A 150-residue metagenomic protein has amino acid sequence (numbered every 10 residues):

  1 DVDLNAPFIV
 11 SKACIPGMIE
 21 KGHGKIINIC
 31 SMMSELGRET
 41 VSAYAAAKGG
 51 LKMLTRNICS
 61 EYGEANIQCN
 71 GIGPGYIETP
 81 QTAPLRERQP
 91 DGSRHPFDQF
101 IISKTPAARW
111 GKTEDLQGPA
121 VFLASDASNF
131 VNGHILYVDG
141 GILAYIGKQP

Functional and structural regions predicted by a protein language model:
S11, A47, T55: Active-site helix of classical SDR
P16, S60-E64, N129: Alpha-helical segment proximal to the catalytic Tyr-Lys
S31: Residue(s) in the substrate-gating loop at a strand-loop-helix junction that position the organic substrate next
L36, V121, N132-P150: Short C-terminal tail/terminal secondary-structure segment of NAD(P)H-dependent dehydrogenase/reductase domains
L36-S42, E64-A65, A108, D126: Active-site loop immediately N-terminal to the catalytic Tyr-X3-Lys motif of short-chain dehydrogenase/reductase
G37-A45, N57, L85, Q149: Active-site loop-to-helix junction immediately N-terminal to the catalytic Tyr of the SDR YXXXK motif in Rossmann-fold
G71, R94-A127, V131, G140: C-terminal helical subdomain
